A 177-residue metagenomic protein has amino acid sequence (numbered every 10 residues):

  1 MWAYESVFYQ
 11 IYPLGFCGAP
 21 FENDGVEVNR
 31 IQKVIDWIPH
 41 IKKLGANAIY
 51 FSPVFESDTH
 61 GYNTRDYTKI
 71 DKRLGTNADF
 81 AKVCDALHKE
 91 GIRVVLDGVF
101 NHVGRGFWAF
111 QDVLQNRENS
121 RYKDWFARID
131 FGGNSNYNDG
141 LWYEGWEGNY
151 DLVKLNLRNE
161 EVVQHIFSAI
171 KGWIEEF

Functional and structural regions predicted by a protein language model:
W2-S6, Y12-N47, V54-F177: Substrate-binding/active-site clefts of carbohydrate-active enzymes
